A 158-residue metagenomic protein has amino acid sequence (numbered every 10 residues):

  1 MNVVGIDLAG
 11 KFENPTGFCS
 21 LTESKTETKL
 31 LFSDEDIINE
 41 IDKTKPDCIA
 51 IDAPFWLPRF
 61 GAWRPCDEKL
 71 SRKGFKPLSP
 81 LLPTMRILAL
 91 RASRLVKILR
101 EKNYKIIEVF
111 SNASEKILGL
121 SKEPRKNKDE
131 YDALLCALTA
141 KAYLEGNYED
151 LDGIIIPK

Functional and structural regions predicted by a protein language model:
M1-K158: Phosphate- and other anionic-substrate recognition elements at nucleic-acid/protein interfaces
